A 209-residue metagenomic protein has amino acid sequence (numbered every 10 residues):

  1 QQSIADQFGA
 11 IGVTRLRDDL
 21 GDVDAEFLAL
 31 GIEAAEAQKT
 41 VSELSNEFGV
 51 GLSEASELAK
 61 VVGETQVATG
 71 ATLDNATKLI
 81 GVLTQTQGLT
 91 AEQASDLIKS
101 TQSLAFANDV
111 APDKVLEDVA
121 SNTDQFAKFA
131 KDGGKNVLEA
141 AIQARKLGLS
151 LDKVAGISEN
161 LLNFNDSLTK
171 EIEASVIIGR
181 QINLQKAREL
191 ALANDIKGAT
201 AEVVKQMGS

Functional and structural regions predicted by a protein language model:
Q1-E139, R145-G198, S209: A short, structural motif
